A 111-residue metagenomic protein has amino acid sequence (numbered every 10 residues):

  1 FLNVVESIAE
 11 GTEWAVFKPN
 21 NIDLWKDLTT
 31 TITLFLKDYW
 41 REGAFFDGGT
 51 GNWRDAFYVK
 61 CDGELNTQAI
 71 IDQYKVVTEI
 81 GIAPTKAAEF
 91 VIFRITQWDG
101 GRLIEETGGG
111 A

Functional and structural regions predicted by a protein language model:
F1-A111: Structured, hydrophobic secondary-structure cores that serve as assembly/anchoring elements
